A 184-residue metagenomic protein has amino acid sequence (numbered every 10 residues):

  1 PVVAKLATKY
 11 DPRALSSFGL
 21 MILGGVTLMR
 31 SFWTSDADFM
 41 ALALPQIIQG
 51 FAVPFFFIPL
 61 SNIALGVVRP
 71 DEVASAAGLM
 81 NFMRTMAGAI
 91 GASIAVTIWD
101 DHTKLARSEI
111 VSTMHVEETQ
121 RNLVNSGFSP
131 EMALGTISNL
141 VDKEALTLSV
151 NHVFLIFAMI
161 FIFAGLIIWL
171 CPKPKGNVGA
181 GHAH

Functional and structural regions predicted by a protein language model:
P1-S112, L146-K175, H182-H184: C-terminal module of multi-pass small-molecule transporters
G50, N62, L123, M132 (+1 more regions): Residues at structural and domain junctions
K104-L134: Juxtamembrane non-transmembrane "cap" segments at the membrane-aqueous interface of multi-pass membrane proteins
F128-V141, C171-H184: Intrinsic disorder in cytosolic terminal tails and internal cytosolic loops of multi-pass membrane transporters
